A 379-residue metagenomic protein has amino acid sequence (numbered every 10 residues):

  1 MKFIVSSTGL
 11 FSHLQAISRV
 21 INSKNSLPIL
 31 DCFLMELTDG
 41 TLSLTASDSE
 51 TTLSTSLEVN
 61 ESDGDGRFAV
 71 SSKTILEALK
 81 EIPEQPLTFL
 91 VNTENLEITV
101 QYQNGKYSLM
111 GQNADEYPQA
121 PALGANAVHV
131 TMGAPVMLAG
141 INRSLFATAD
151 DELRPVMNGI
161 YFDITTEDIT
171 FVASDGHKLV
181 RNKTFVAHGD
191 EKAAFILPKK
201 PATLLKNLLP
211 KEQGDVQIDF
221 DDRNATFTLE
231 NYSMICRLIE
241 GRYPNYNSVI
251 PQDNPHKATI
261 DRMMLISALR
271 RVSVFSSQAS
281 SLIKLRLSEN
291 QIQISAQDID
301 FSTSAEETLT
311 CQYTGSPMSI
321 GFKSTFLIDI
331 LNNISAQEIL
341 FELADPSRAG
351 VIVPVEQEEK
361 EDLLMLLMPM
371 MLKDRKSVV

Functional and structural regions predicted by a protein language model:
M1-V379: Structural preference for solvent-exposed beta-strand-turn elements and adjacent flexible terminal/loop segments within
